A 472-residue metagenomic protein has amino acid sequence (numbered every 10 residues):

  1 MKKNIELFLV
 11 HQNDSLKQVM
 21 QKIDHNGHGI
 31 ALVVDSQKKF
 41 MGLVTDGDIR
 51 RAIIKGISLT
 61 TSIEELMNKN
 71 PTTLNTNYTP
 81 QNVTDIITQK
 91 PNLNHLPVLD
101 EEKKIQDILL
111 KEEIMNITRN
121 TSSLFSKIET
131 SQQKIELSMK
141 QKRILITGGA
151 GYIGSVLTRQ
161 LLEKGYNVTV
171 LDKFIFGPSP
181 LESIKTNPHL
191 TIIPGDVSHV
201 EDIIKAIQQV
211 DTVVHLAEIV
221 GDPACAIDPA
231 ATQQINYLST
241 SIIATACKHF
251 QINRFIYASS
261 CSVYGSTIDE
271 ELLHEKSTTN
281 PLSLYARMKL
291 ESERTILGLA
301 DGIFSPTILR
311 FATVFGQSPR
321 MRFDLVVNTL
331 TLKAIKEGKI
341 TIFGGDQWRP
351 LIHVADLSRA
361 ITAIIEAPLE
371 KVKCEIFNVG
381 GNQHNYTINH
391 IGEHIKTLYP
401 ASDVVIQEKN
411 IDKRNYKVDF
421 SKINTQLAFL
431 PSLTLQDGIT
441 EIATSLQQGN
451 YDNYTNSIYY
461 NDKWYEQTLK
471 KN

Functional and structural regions predicted by a protein language model:
L9-H28, V34, I53, T73-N94 (+2 more regions): The conserved cystathionine-beta-synthase
H11, H25-H28, L32, F40-I54 (+2 more regions): Short beta->alpha transition motifs characteristic of CBS
K127-T212: N-terminal Rossmann/SDR dinucleotide-binding element
V197-I235: NAD(P)H-binding glycine-rich loop region in Rossmannoid oxidoreductase-like domains and their noncatalytic homologs
S241-L284: Conserved Rossmann-fold NAD(P)-dependent oxidoreductase catalytic core, especially the SDR/UDP-sugar
Y264-G265, N280-L284, T307-L325: Flexible, glycine-rich beta-alpha linker
S266, N280-T307, I335-K336: Active-site Tyr-X1-5-Lys
G338, I342-N472: C-terminal substrate-binding subdomain of Rossmann-fold SDR/epimerase-dehydratase oxidoreductases
